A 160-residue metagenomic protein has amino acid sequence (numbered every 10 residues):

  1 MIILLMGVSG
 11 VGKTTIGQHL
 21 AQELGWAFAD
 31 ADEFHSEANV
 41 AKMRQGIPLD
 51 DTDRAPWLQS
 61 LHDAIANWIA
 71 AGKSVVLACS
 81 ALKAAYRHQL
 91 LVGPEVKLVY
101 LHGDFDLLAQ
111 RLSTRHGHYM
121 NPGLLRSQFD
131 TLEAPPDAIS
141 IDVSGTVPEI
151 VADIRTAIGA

Functional and structural regions predicted by a protein language model:
I2: Walker A (P-loop) ATP-phosphate-binding motif of ABC ATPase nucleotide-binding domains
L5: Hydrophobic anchor at the beta1->P-loop junction of P-loop NTPases
V8: P-loop (Walker A) phosphate-binding loop of NTP-binding proteins
K13: Conserved lysine of the Walker
Q18, Q22-S60: Conserved substrate/cofactor phosphate-moiety recognition/catalytic segment in nucleotide-dependent phosphotransferases
A71-V75, K97: Loop/turn-to-beta-strand initiation segments
G93-R111: Conserved phosphate-donor/acceptor-positioning beta-strand/loop module used by diverse small-molecule
T114-R155: Small-molecule kinase domains that catalyze NTP-dependent phosphoryl transfer to phosphate-bearing small molecules
